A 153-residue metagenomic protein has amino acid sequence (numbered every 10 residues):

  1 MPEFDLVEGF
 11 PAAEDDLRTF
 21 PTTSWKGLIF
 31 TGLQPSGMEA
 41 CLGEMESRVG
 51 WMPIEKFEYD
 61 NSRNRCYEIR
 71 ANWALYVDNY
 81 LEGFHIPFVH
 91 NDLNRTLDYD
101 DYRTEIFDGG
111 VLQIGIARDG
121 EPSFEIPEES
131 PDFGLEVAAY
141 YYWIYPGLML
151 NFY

Functional and structural regions predicted by a protein language model:
M1-P21: Long, hydrophobic, well-ordered secondary-structure blocks that form the structural core and pocket-lining surfaces
P21-S24, L28-Y153: C-terminal catalytic domain of Rieske-type non-heme iron oxygenases
